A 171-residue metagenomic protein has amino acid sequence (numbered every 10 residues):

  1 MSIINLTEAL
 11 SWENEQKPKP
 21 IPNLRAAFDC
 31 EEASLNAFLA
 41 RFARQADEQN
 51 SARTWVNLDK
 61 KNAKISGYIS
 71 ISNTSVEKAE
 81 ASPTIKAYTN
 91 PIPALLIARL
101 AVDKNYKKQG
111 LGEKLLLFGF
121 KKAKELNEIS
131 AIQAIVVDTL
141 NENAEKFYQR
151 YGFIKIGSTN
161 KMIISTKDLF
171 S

Functional and structural regions predicted by a protein language model:
M1-Q109, K114-V136, L140-S171: Non-catalytic substrate-recognition and accessory regions of acyl/acetyltransferase enzymes
